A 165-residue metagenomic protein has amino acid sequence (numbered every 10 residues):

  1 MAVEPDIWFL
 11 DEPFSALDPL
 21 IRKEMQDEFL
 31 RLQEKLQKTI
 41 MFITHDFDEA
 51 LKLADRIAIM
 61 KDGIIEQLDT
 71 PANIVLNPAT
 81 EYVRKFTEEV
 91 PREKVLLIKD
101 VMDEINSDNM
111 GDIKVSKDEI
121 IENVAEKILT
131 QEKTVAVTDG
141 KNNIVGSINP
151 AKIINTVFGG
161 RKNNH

Functional and structural regions predicted by a protein language model:
V3: Conserved signature/switch motifs of ABC ATPase nucleotide-binding domains
W8-E12: Catalytic Walker B motif of ABC-type/P-loop ATPase nucleotide-binding domains
R22-Q37: Helical segment within the ABC ATPase nucleotide-binding domain
Q37-I43: Conserved H-loop
F47-K52, V75: A short, surface-exposed alpha-helical micro-motif characterized by mixed small hydrophobic and charged/polar residues
R56, L68: Short, glycine/charged-rich "phosphate-handling" switch motifs in NTP-dependent and phosphotransfer domains
D62-G63: Conserved ABC ATPase "signature" C-loop
M110-K141, I148-H165: The conserved cystathionine-beta-synthase
